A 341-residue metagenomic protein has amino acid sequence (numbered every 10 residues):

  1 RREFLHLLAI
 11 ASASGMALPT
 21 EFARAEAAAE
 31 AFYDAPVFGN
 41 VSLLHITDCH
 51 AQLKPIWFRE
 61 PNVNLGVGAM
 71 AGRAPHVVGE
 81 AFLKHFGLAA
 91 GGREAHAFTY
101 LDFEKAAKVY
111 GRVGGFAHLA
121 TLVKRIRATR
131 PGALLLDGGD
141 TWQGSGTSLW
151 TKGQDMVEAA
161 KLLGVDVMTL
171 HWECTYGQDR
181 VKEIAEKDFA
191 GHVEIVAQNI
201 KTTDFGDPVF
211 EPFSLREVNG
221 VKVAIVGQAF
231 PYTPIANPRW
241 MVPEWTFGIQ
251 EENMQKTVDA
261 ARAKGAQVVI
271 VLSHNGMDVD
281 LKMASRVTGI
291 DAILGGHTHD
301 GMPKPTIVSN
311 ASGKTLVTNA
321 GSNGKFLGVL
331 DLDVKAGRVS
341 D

Functional and structural regions predicted by a protein language model:
E3-I10, G15-D341: Acidic, metal/ion-coordinating pockets
